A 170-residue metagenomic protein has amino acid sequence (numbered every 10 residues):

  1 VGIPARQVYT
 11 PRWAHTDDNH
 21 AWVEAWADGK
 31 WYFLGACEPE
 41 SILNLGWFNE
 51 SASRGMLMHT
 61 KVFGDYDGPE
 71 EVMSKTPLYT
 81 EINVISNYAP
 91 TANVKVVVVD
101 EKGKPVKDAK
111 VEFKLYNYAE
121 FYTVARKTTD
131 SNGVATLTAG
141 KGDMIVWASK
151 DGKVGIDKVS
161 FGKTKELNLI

Functional and structural regions predicted by a protein language model:
G2-E71: Hydrophobic/aromatic-rich core segments of domains that either
S86-A89, N168-I170: Conserved "repeat-terminator" motif of extracellular CCP/Sushi domains
T91, K104-A109, G140-D143: Short proline/glycine-enriched turn/loop motifs at strand-loop junctions of beta-rich domains
A92-E101, I170: A short, amphipathic beta-strand motif
E101-A119: Short, ordered, surface-exposed loop/turn motifs in non-cytosolic proteins
N117-T138: Short, acidic Ser/Thr/Gly-rich low-complexity loop/linker segments typical of extracellular and cell-surface proteins
G142-G152: A short, solvent-exposed beta-strand micro-motif common in secreted/extracellular proteins
D151-L169: Structured interaction patches on ligand/partner-binding surfaces of diverse proteins
